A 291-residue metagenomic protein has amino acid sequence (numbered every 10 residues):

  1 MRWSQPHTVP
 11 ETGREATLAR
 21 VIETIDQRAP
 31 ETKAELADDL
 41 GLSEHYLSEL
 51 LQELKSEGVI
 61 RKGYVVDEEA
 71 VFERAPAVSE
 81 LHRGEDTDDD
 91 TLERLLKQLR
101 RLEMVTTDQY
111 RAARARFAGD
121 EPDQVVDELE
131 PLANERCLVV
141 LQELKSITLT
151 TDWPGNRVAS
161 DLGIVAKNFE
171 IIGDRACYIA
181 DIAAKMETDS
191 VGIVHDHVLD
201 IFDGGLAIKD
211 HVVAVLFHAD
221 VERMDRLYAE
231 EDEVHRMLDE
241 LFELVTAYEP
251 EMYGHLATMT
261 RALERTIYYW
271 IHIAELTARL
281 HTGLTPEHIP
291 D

Functional and structural regions predicted by a protein language model:
M1-D291: Cytosolic, long alpha-helical scaffolding segments
